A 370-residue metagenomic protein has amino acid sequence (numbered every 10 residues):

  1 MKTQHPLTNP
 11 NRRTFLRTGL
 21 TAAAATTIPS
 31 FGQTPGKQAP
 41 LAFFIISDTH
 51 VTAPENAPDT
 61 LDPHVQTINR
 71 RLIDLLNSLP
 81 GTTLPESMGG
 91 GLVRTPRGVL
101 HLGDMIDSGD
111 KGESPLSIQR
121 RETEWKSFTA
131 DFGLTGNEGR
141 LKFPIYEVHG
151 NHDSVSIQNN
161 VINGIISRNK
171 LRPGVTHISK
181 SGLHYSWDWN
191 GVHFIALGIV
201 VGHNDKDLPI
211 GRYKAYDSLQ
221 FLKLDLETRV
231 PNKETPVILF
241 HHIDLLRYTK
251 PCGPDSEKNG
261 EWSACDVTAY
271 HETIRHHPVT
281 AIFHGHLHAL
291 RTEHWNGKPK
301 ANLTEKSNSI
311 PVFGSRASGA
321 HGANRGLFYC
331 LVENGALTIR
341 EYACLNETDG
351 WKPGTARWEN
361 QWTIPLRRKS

Functional and structural regions predicted by a protein language model:
M1-P10: N-terminal secretory signal peptides
N11-T27: N-terminal export leaders
R12, P35-T67, P144-Y146, V175-C265 (+1 more regions): Metal-dependent phosphoester/phosphodiester hydrolase catalytic core
G32-I118: N-terminal active-site segment of His-dependent metallophosphoesterases
I46-S47, V99-G103, Y146-G150, L239-H241 (+3 more regions): Active-site neighborhood of phospho(di)ester-bond hydrolases with catalytic His/Asp-centered motifs
T83-G91, N137-F143, T235-V237: Surface-exposed patches in mature extracellular/periplasmic domains of secreted proteins
S108-E227, A269, T273-R275, A289-I339 (+1 more regions): Extended active-site neighborhood of metal-dependent phosphoesterases/phosphodiesterases
A343-S370: Acidic, His/Gly-rich catalytic cores of divalent-metal-dependent hydrolytic chemistry
